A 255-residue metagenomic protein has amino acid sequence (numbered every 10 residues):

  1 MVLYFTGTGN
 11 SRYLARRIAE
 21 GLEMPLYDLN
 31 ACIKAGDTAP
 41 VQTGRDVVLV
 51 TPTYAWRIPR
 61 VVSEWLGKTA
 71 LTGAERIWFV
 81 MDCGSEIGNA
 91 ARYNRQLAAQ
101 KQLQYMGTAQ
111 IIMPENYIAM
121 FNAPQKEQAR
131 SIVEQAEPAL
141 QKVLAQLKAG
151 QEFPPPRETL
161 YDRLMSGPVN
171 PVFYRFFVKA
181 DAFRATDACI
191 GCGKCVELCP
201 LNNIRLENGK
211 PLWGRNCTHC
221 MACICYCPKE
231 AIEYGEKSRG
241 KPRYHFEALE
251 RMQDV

Functional and structural regions predicted by a protein language model:
M1-V2, T6-L14, E20-C32, D37 (+3 more regions): FMN-binding flavodoxin-like domain, especially the glycine-rich phosphate-binding loop
V41-Q42, F121-A123, C220-A222, A248-M252: Short low-complexity, flexible loop/linker segments enriched in glycine and/or proline with clustered acidic
V50, D82, Q128, T186-D187 (+2 more regions): Conserved short-loop catalytic and cofactor-binding motifs
W56, M113, N208, Y234 (+1 more regions): Generic structural "secondary-structure junction" signal
T159-C192, E197: A mid-sequence, solvent-exposed acidic-amphipathic segment
R184-A185, I190-T218, A222-R239: Iron-sulfur cluster-binding cysteine motifs and their immediate structural context in ferredoxin-like electron-transfer
E230-V255: Long, positively charged, glycine-interspersed low-complexity recognition regions
